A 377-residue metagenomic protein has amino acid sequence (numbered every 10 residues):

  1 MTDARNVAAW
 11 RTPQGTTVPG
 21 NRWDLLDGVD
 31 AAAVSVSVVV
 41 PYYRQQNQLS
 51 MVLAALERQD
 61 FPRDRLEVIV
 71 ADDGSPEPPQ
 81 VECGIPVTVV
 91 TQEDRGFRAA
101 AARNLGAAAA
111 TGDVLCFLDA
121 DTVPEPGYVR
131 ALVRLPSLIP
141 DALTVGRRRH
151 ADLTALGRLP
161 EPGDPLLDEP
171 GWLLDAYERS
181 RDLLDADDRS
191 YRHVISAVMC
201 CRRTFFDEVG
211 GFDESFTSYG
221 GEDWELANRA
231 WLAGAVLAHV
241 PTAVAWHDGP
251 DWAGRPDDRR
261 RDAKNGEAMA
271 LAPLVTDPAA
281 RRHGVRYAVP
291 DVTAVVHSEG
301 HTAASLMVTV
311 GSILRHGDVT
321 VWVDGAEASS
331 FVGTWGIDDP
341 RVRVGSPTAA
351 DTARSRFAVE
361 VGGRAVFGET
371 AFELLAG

Functional and structural regions predicted by a protein language model:
M1-A55, A270-A304: N-proximal low-complexity "stem/linker" segments adjacent to membrane-targeting elements
A55-E93, L314-R343: Acidic donor-binding segment of Leloir-type glycosyltransferases
Q92-A110, R343-A350: Glycine-rich, basic loop-to-helix element that forms the pyrophosphate-binding segment of sugar-nucleotide handling
T111-G112, I195-V209, R354-S355: Conserved nucleotide-sugar donor-binding and metal-coordinating catalytic region shared by glycosyltransferases
L115, A358: Short aromatic/hydrophobic "clamp" motif used to bind/position activated sugar donors
G127-E169, A365-G377: Conserved donor NDP-sugar-binding/catalytic core segment of glycosyltransferases
G163-Y191: Short, flexible, basic/aromatic active-site loop/helix in glycosyltransferases
Y219-E225: Acidic donor-binding loop at a coil-to-helix junction in glycosyltransferase catalytic cores that engages
